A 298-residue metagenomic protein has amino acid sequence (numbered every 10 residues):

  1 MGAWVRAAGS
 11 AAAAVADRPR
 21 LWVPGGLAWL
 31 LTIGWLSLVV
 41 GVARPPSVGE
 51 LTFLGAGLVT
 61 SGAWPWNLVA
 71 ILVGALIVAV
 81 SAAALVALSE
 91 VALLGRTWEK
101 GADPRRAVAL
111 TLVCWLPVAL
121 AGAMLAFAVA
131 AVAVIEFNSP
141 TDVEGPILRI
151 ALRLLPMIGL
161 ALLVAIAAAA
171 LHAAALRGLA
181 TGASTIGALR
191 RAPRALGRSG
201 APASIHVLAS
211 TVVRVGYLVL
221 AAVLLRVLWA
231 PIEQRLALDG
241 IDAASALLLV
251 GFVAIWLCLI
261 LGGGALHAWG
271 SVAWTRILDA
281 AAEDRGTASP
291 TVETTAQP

Functional and structural regions predicted by a protein language model:
G2-A70, S81, L85-E99, I150-L154 (+2 more regions): Juxtamembrane transition segments at transmembrane-helix termini in multipass membrane proteins
A13-R20, P24, R105-P117, A121 (+1 more regions): Alpha-helical transmembrane segments of multi-pass membrane proteins
L30-W35, V73-S89, T111-A126: Hydrophobic alpha-helical transmembrane segments of multi-pass integral membrane proteins
W66-I71, A75, A102-A123, G145-L162 (+1 more regions): Alpha-helical membrane-spanning segments of integral membrane proteins, especially the hydrophobic core of TM bundles
L125-I135: Functional transmembrane-helix hotspots
T141-D142: Long, K/E/R/D-enriched contiguous segments that form extended
S184-L196: Short cytoplasmic-facing helical segments at TM-TM junctions of multi-pass membrane proteins
